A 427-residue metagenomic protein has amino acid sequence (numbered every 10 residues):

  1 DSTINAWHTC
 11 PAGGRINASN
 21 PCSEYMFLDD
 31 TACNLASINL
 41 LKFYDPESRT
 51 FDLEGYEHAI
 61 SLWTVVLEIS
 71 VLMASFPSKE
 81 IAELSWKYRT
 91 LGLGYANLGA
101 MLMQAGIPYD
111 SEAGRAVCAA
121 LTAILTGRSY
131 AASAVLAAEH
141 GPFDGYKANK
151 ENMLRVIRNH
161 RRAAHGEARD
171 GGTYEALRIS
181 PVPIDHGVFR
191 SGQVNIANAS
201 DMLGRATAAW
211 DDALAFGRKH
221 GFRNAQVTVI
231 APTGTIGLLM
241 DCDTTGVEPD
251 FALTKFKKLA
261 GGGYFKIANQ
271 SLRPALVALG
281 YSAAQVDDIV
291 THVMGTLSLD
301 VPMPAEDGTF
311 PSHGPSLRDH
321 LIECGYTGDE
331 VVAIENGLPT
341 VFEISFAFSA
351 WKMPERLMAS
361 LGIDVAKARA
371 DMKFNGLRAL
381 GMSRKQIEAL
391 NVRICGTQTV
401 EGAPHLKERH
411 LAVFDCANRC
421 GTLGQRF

Functional and structural regions predicted by a protein language model:
D1-F427: Long, C-terminal-biased catalytic regions of enzyme "large/alpha" subunits
